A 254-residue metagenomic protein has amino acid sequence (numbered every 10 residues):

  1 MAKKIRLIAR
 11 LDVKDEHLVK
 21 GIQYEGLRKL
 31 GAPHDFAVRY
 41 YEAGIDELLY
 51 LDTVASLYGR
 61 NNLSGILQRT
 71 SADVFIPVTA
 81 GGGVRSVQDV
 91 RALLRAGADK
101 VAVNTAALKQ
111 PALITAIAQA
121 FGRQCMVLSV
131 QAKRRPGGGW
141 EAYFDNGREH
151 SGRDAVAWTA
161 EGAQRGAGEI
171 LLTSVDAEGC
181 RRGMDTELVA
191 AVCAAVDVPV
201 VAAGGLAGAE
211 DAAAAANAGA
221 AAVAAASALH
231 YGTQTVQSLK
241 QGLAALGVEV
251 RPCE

Functional and structural regions predicted by a protein language model:
R6-R10, E47, F75-T79, K100-A102 (+5 more regions): Structural preference for beta-strand elements that scaffold enzyme active sites
D12, Y40, L48, A80 (+6 more regions): Conserved, mostly hydrophobic/aromatic
V13-D15, V19-K20, Y24, A98-L172 (+1 more regions): Conserved anion-binding
E47-G65, T105, L171-G183: Glycine-rich, proline-tolerant flexible connector loops at the mouths of alpha/beta enzymes
V54, N62-F121: Glycine/small-residue-rich loop that forms an oxyanion/phosphate-binding "nest" at active or ligand-binding sites
G59-T79, T115-Q131, R181-G208, L243-V250: Alpha-helix-loop-beta-strand connector modules within alpha/beta enzyme cores
V74, V78-V101, E187-V223: Catalytic cores of alpha/beta
I114-F121, A213-A225, L229-E254: C-terminal helical cap(s) of enzyme catalytic domains, especially alpha/beta-barrels
